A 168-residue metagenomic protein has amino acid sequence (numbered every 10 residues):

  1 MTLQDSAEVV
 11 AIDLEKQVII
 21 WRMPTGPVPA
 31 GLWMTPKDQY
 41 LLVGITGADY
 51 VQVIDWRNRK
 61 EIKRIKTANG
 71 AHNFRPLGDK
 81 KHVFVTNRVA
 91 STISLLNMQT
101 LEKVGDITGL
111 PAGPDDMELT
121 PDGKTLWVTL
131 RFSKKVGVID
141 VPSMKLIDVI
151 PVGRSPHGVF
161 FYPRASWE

Functional and structural regions predicted by a protein language model:
M1-E168: Predominantly soluble domains enriched in secretory-pathway, periplasmic, or organellar proteins
